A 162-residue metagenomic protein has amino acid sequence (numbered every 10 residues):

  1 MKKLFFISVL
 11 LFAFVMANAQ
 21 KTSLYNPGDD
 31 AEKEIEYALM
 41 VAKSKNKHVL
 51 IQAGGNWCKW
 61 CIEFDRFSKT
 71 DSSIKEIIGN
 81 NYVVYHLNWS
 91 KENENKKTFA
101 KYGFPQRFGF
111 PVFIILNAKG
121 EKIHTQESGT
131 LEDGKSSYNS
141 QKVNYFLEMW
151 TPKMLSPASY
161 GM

Functional and structural regions predicted by a protein language model:
M1-T22: Bacterial Sec-dependent N-terminal signal peptides
A17-E36, T151-M162: Sec-dependent signal peptide cleavage junction
D29-D30, D71-K96: Thiol-based oxidoreductase modules, predominantly thioredoxin-like and allied folds used for disulfide exchange
D29-V49: A short beta-strand-turn-helix
K45-V49, N80-Y85, G109-P111, A118-E121: Loop/turn elements at helix/coil->beta-strand transitions in domains of secreted/extracellular proteins
A53-K69: Conserved redox-active cysteine motifs that mediate thiol-disulfide chemistry, especially di-cysteine Cys-X(1-2)-Cys
S90-F110, K119: Structural alpha/beta surface segment adjacent to cysteine/selenocysteine redox centers across thiol/disulfide enzymes
R107-Y160: Non-catalytic, surface beta->alpha helical segment in thiol-disulfide oxidoreductase systems
